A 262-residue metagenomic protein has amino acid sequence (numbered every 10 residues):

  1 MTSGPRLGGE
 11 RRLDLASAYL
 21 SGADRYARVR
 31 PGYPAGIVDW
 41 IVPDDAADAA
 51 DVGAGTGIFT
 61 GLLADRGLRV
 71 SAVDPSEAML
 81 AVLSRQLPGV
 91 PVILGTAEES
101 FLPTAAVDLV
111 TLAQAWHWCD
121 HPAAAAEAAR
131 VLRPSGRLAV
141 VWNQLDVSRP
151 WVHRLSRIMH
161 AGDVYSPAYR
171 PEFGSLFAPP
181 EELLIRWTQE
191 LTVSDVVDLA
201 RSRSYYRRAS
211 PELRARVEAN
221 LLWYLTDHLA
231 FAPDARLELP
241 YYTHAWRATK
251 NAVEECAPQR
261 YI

Functional and structural regions predicted by a protein language model:
M1-D45: Conserved class I S-adenosyl-L-methionine
A46-G53: Conserved class I S-adenosyl-L-methionine
D48, R69, R137: Residues at the starts of beta-strands that form the adenosine-phosphate
T56-E99: Class I SAM-dependent methyltransferase SAM/SAH-binding core
E98-L109: A short acidic, Gly/Pro-enriched loop at the edge of an enzyme's catalytic core that lines a small-molecule cofactor
D108-P122: A short SAM/SAH-binding and catalytic strip from SAM-dependent methyltransferases
A123-L191: Conserved catalytic/acceptor-binding region of the Class I
E172-I262: Conserved Class I S-adenosyl-L-methionine
